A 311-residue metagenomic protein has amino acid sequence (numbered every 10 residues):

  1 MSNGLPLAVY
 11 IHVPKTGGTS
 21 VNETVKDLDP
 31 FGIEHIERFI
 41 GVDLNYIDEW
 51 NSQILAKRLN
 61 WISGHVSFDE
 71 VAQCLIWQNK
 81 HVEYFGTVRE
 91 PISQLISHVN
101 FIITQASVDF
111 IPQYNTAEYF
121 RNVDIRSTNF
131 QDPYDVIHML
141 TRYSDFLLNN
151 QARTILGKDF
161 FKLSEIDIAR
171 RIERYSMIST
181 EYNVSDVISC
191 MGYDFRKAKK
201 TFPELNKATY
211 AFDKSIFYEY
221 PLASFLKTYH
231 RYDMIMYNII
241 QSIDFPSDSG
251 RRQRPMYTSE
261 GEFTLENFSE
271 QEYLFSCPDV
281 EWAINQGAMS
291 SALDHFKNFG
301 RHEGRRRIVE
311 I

Functional and structural regions predicted by a protein language model:
M1-L59: PAPS-dependent sulfotransferase catalytic core
T19-V21, Q94, Y237, H302: General alpha-helical segment detector with a strong preference for membrane-spanning helices and helix-boundary regions
E23-D27, H98-N100, I311: Short coil/turn segments at secondary-structure boundaries
H35-I36, Y193-N206, D279-G287: Short, surface-exposed acidic
G41-T87, S93-P203: PAPS-dependent sulfotransferase catalytic domain
N45-L55, S63-A72, Y182, R196-E260: PAPS-dependent sulfotransferase catalytic core
G250-I311: Charge-rich, low-complexity intrinsically disordered regions
